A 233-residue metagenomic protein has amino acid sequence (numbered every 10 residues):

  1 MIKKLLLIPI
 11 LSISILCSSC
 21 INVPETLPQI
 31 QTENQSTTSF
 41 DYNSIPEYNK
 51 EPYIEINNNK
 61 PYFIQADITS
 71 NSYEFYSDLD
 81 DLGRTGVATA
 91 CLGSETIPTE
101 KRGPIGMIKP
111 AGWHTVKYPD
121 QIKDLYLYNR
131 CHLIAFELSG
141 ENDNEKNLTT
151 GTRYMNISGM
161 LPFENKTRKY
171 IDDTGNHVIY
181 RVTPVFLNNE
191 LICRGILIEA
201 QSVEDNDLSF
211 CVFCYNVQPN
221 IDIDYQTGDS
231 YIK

Functional and structural regions predicted by a protein language model:
M1-L5: Positively charged n-region of N-terminal signal peptides that target proteins for export
L16-S19: C-terminal motif of bacterial Sec signal peptides marking the signal peptidase cleavage site
V23-S72: N-terminal, intrinsically disordered, polar/charged segments of Gram-positive cell-envelope systems that serve as
A66-K233: Domain-level detector of nuclease and nuclease-like folds in predominantly extracellular/periplasmic contexts
